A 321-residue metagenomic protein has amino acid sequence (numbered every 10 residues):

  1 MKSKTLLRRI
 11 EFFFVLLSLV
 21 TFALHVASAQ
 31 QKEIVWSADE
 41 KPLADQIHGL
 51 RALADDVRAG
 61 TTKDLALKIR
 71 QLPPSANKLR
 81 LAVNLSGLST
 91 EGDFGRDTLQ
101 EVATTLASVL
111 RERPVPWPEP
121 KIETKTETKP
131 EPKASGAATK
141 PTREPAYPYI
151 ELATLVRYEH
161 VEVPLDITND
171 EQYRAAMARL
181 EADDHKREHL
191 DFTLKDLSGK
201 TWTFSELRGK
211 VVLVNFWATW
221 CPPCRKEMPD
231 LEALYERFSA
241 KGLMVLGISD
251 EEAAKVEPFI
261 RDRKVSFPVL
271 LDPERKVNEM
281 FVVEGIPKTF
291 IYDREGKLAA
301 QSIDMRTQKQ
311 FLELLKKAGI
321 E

Functional and structural regions predicted by a protein language model:
K2-F14: Bacterial N-terminal signal peptides that target proteins for export
E11-A23: Bacterial N-terminal signal peptides
T61-D166: Mature extracellular/secreted ectodomains of secretory-pathway proteins
R143-D191, S205-R208: N-proximal helix/coil linker or "cap" segments that precede and/or mark the start of modular domains
T193-V212, F238: A short beta-strand-turn-helix
K210-V212, F216-W220, E252, G285: Short pre-active-site segment immediately N-terminal to redox-active cysteine/selenocysteine motifs in thiol-based
R225-R263, P273-M280: Structural microenvironment flanking redox-active thiols in thiol-disulfide oxidoreductases
F259-S266, L271-A318: Thiol/disulfide oxidoreductase modules built on the thioredoxin-like
